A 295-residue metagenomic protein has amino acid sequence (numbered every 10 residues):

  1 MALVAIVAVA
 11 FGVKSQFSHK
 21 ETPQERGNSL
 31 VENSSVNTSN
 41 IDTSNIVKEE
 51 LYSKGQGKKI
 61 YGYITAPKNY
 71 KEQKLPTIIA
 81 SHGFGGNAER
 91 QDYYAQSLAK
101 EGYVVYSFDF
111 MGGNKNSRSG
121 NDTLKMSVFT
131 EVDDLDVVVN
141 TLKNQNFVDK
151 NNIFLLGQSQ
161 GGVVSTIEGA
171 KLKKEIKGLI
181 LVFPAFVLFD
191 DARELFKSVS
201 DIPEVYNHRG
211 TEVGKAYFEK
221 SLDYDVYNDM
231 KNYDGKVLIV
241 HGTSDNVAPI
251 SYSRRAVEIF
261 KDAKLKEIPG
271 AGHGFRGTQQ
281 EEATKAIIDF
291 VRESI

Functional and structural regions predicted by a protein language model:
E32-Y70: N-terminal cap/lid segment of alpha/beta-hydrolase-fold proteins
Q73-G83: Short beta-strand element of the alpha/beta-hydrolase
F84-Q96: The serine-hydrolase catalytic nucleophile loop
S97-R118: Conserved alpha/beta-hydrolase
L124-N146: Alpha/beta-hydrolase active-site loop
I167-A216: Hydrolase active-site cap/lid region
Y233, I239-H241, D245: Short beta-strand/loop motif that positions the catalytic acidic residue of the alpha/beta-hydrolase fold
A271-E282: Catalytic histidine-centered segment of alpha/beta-hydrolase-like enzymes
